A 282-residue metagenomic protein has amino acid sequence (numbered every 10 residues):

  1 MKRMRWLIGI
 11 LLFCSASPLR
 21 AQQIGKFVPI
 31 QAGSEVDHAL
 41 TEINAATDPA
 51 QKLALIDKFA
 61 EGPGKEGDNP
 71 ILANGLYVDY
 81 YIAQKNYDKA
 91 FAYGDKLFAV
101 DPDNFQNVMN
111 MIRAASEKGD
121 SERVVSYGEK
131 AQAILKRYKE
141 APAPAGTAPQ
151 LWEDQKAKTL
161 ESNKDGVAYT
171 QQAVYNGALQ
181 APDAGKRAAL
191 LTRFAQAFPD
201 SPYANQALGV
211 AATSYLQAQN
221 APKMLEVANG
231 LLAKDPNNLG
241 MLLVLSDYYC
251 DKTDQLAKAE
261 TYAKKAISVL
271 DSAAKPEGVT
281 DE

Functional and structural regions predicted by a protein language model:
L19-L76, I82-D88, A92, V100 (+6 more regions): N-terminal leader/linker segments that initiate helical-solenoid repeat arrays
P29-I30, G62-L72, A99-Q106, K136-T147 (+6 more regions): Short solvent-exposed coil/turn linkers within tandem alpha-helical repeat scaffolds
I43-A46, Y81-K85, A115-D120, A178-A181 (+4 more regions): Short coil/turn linking the two alpha-helices of tandem helical-hairpin repeats
P49-A50, Q84-A92, G119-S126, D183-A189 (+2 more regions): Structural signature of tandem alpha-helical TPR/SEL1-like repeats, specifically the intra-repeat loop/turn
F59, K96-L97, A131, F194-A197 (+2 more regions): Canonical positions in the second alpha-helix
L72-L76, N110, Q206-V210, V244: Canonical tetratricopeptide repeat
S116-E140, C250, A257-S272: TPR/TPR-like (Sel1-like) alpha-helical repeat modules
